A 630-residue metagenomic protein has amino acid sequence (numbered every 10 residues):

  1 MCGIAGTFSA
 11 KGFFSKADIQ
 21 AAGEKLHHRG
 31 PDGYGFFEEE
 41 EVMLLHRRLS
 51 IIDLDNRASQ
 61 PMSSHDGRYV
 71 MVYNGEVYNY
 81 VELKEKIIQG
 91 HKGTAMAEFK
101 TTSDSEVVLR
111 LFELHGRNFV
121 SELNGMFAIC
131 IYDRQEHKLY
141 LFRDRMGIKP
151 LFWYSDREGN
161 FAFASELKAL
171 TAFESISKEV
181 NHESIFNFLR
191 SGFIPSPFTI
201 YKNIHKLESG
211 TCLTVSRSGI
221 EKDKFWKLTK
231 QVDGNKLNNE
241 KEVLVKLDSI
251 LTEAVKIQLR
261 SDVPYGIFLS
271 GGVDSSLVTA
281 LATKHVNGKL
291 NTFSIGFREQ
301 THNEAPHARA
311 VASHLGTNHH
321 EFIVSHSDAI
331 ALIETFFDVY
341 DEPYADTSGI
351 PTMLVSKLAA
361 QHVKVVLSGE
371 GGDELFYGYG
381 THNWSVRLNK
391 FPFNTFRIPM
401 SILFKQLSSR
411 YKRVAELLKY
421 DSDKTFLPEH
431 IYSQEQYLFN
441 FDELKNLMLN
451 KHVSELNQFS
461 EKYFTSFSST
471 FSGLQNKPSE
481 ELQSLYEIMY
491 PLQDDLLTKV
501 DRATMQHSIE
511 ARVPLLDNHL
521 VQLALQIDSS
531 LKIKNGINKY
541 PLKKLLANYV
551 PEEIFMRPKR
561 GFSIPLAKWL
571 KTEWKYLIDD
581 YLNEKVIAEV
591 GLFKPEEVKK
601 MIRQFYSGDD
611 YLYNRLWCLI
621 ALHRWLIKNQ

Functional and structural regions predicted by a protein language model:
M1-I4, A21, A172, N203-E208 (+5 more regions): Adenosyl-5′-phosphate
M1-Y340, T352, S356, N548 (+3 more regions): Cysteine-centered catalytic environments shared across enzyme families
D104-S105, N124-M126, H182, S348-M353 (+4 more regions): Conserved glycosyltransferase catalytic-site signature
E334-D338, A360, H382-W384, W569-K571: Short low-complexity, flexible loop/linker segments enriched in glycine and/or proline with clustered acidic
Y344-D346: Acceptor-substrate binding/catalytic loop of class I
V363-D373, Y377-Y379: Short acidic/histidine-rich active-site segments
F376-S401: A mobile, often basic/glycine-rich helix-loop segment that functions as the active-site lid/recognition loop
N394-L418: Alpha-helical "lid/cap" subdomains adjacent to substrate-binding clefts that gate access and reposition the ligand
